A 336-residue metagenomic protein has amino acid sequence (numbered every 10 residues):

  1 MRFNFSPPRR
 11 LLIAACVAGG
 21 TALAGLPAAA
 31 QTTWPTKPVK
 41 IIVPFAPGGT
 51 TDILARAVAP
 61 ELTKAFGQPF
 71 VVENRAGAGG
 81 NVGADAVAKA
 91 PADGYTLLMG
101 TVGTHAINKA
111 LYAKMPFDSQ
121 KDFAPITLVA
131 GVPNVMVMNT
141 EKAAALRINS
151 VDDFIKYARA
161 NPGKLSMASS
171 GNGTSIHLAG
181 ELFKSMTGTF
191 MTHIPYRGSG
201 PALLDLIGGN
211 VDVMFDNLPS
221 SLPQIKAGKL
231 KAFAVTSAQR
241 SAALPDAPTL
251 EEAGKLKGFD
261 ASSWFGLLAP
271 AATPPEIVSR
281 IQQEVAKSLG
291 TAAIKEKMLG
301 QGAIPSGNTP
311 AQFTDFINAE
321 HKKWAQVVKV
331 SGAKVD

Functional and structural regions predicted by a protein language model:
R2, T36-P38, M186, K226-A227 (+1 more regions): An extracytoplasmic/periplasmic, membrane-proximal ligand-sensing/linker region
R2-A22: Bacterial N-terminal signal peptides that target proteins for export
A24-P27: N-terminal signal peptide c-region/cleavage motif recognized by signal peptidases
A30-K121, K164, G188-V213, Q224 (+3 more regions): N-terminal (or domain-start) structured segment
K89-G94, A110-P201, L250-E252, W264-K297: Hinge/capping helix and adjacent helix->loop/strand transition within the periplasmic-binding protein
H105-K114, H177, L182-M186, D212-A247 (+1 more regions): A ligand-binding cleft/hinge motif common to bilobed small-molecule-binding domains
G131, S221-L289, A319-K322: C-terminal lobe and pocket-closing loops of periplasmic/extracytoplasmic Venus-flytrap solute-binding proteins
